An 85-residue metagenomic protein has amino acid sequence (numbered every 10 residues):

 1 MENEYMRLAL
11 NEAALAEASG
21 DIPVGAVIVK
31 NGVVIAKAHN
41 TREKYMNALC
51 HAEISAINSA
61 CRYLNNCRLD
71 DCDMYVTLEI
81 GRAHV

Functional and structural regions predicted by a protein language model:
M1-S19: Short, basic/aromatic recognition patches
E2, M6, V24-G25, E53: Alpha-helical structural signal
R7, A36-H84: Zn2+-dependent cytidine deaminase-like catalytic core
A13, E17-G20, K30, R42 (+2 more regions): Generic helix-packing signal
A16, D21, V34, Y75-V76: Short glycine- and Lys/Arg-enriched binding-loop motifs that mark or flank ligand-binding interfaces
G20-V24, D70: Short, basic and Ser/Thr-rich N-terminal targeting/leader segments
V24-G32: Short beta-strand scaffold segments in enzyme catalytic cores
